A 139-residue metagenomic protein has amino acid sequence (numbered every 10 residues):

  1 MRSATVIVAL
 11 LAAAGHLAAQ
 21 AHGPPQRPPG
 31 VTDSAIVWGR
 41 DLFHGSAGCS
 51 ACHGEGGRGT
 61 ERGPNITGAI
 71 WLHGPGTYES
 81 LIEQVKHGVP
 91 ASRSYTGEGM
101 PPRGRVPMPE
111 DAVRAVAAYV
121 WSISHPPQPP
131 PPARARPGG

Functional and structural regions predicted by a protein language model:
A4-G15: Bacterial N-terminal signal peptides
H16, Q20-H44, A133-G139: Electrostatic cytochrome c docking/interface patches
G30-D33, P75-G76, P107-D111: Soluble non-cytosolic domains of exported or imported proteins
S34, R40-N65, H87-T96, S122-P132: Periplasmic/extracellular electron-transfer cofactor-ligation site, primarily the c-type cytochrome heme-c attachment
R40, E55-H87, P102-V106, G139: Gly/Gly-Pro-rich "capping" loops immediately C-terminal to redox-active cysteine motifs in periplasmic/lumenal
E79, P102-A135: C-terminal capping alpha-helices of c-type cytochrome domains
